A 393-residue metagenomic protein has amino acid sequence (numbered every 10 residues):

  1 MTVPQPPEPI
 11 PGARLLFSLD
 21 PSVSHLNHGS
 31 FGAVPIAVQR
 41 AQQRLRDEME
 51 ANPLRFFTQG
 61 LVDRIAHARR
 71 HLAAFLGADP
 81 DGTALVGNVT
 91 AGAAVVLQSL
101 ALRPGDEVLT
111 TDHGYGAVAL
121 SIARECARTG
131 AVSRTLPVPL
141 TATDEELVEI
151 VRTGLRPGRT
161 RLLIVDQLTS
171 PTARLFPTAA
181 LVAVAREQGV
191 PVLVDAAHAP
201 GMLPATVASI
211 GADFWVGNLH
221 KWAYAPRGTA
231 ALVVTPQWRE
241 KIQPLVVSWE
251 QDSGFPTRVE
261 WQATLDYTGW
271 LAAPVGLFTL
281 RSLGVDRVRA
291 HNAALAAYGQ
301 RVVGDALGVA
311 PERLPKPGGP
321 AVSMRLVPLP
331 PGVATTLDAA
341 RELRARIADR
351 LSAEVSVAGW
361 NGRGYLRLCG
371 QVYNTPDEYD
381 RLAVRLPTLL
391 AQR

Functional and structural regions predicted by a protein language model:
L15, T335-A339, A345, D349-R393: PLP-dependent enzyme catalytic core of the Aspartate aminotransferase-like
D20-S22, S30-V62: Glycine-rich phosphate-binding segment of PLP-dependent enzymes
N52-A91, N292, A306: Conserved N-terminal alpha-helix of the aminotransferase class I/II PLP-enzyme fold
F56-T58, T257-R301: Structural signature of PLP-dependent enzymes
D81-G82, L97-S121, V132, A339: Conserved PLP-anchoring active-site segment centered on the Schiff-base-forming lysine
V132-R134, A142-G201: Active-site phosphate-binding strand-loop segment of PLP-dependent enzymes
I210-E250: Active-site PLP attachment segment
A293-A297, A306-R350: Conserved PLP-binding catalytic core of the aspartate aminotransferase-like
